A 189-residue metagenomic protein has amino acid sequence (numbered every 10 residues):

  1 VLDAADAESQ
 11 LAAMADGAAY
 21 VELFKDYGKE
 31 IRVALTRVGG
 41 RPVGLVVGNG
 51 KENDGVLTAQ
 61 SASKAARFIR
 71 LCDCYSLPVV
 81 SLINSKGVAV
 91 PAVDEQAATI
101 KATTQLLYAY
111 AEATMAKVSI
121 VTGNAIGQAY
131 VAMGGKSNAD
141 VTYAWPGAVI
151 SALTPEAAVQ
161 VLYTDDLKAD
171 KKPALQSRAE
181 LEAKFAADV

Functional and structural regions predicted by a protein language model:
V1-V189: Ligand-binding clefts of soluble mixed alpha/beta catalytic domains
